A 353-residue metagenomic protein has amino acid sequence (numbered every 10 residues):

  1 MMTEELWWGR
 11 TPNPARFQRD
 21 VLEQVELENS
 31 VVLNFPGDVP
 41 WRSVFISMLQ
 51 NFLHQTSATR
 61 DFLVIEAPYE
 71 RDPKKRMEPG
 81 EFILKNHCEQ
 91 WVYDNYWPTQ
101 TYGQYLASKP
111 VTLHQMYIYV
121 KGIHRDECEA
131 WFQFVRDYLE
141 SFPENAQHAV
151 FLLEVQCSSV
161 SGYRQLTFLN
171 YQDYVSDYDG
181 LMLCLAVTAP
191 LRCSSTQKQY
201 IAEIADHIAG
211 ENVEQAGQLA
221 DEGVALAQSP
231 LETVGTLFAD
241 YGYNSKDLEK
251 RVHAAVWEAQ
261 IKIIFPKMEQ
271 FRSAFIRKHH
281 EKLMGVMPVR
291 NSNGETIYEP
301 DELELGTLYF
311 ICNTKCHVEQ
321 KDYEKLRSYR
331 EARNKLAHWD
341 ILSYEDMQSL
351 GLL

Functional and structural regions predicted by a protein language model:
L6-S30, P36-V39, S47-S57, H87-M116 (+3 more regions): Amphipathic alpha-helical interface elements
F52-H87: AAA+/P-loop NTPase substrate/partner-engagement loops
F62, H148-V150: Hydrophobic anchor at the start of a short beta-strand that flanks the dinucleotide cofactor-binding loop
